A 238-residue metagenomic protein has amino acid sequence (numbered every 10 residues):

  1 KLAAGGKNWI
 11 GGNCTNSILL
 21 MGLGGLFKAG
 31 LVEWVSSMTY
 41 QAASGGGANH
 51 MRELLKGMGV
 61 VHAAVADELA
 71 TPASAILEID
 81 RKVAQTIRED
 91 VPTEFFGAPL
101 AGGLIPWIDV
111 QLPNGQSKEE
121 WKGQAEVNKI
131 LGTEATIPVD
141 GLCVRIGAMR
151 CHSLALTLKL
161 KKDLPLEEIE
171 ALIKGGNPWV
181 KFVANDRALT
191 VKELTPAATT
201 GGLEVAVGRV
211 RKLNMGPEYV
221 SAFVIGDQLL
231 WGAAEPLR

Functional and structural regions predicted by a protein language model:
L2-G5, W9, S17-L172: Active-site-lining helix/loop region of Rossmann-like oxidoreductase modules
A4-G12, F223-L229: A short glycine/serine-rich beta->alpha loop
C14-G22, A233-P236: Catalytic-loop motifs flanking and including active-site residues across diverse enzymes
A135-R238: C-terminal active-site/capping subdomain that shapes the small-molecule cofactor and substrate pocket of enzyme
